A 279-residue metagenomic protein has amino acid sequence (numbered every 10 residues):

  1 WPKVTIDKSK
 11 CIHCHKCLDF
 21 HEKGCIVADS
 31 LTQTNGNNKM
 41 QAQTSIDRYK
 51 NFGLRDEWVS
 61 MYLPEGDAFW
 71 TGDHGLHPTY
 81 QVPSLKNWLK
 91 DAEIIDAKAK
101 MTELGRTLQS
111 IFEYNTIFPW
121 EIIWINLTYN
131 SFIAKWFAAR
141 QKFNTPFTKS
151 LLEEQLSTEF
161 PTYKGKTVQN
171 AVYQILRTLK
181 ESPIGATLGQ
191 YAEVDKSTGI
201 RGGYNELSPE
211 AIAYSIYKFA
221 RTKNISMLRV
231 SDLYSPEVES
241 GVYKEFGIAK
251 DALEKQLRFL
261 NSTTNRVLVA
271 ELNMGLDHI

Functional and structural regions predicted by a protein language model:
W1-T5, K16-Q33: Iron-sulfur cluster-binding cysteine motifs and their immediate structural context in ferredoxin-like electron-transfer
T5, D96-N126, G185-L207, L268-I279: Accessory beta->alpha helical hairpin/"wing" motif in late/C-terminal subdomains of nucleic-acid enzymes
C17, I212-I279: Extended, charged low-complexity segments that frequently continue into or abut oligomerization scaffolds
L31-F143: Short, amphipathic alpha-helical interface elements at domain boundaries that mediate macromolecular binding
Y62-G75, A138-Q169, N224-E245, L272: Short acidic, hydrophobic short linear motifs in intrinsically disordered regions
G75-D91, T162-A186, Y243-S262: Short amphipathic alpha-helical interaction segments
L127-F147, L207-M227: Positively charged, polyanion-binding regions of nucleic-acid-associated proteins
N144-Y204: Hydrophobic, aromatic-enriched interface-forming segments
